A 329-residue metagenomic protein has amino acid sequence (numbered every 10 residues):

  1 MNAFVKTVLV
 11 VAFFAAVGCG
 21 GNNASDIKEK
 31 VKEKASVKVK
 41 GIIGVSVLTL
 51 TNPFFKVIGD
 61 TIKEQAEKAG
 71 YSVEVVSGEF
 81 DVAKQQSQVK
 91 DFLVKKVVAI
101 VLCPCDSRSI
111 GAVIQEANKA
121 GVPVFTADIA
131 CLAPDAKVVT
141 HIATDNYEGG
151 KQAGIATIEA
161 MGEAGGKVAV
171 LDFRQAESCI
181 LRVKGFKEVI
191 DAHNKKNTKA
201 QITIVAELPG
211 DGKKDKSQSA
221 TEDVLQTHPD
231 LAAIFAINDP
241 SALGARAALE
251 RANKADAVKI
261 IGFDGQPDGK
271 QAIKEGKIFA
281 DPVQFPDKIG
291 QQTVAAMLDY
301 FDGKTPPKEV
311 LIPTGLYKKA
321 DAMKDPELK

Functional and structural regions predicted by a protein language model:
M1-V8: Bacterial N-terminal signal peptides that target proteins for export
V8-A16: Bacterial N-terminal signal peptides
V17-K329: A residue-level marker of the well-folded mature domains of exported/periplasmic proteins
